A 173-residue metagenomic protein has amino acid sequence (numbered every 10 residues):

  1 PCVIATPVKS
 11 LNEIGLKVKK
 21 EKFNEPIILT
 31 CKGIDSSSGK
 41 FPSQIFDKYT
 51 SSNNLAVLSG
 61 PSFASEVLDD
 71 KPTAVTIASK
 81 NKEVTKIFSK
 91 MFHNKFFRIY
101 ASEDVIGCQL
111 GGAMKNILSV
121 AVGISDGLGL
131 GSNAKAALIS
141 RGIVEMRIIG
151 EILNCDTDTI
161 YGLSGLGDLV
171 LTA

Functional and structural regions predicted by a protein language model:
P1-P72, F88: Rossmann-like NAD(P)(H) cofactor-binding subdomain of soluble oxidoreductases
T30, L58, S102-D104, L163: Conserved beta-strand termini and adjacent loop/short-helix elements that scaffold enzyme active sites in alpha/beta
I34-S36, G107-Q109, L171: Short, small-residue-enriched loops and turns at beta-alpha junctions that line or gate enzyme active sites
I45-N54, P72-D158: Internal alpha-helical scaffold of NAD(P)-dependent oxidoreductase catalytic cores
F63-A64, D126, L169-T172: Glycine-rich phosphate/pyrophosphate-binding beta-alpha loops
S65-E66, G112, L163-G165: A short beta-turn/loop motif at secondary-structure boundaries
N154-A173: C-terminal substrate-binding/catalytic lobe of Rossmann-fold NAD(P)-dependent oxidoreductases
